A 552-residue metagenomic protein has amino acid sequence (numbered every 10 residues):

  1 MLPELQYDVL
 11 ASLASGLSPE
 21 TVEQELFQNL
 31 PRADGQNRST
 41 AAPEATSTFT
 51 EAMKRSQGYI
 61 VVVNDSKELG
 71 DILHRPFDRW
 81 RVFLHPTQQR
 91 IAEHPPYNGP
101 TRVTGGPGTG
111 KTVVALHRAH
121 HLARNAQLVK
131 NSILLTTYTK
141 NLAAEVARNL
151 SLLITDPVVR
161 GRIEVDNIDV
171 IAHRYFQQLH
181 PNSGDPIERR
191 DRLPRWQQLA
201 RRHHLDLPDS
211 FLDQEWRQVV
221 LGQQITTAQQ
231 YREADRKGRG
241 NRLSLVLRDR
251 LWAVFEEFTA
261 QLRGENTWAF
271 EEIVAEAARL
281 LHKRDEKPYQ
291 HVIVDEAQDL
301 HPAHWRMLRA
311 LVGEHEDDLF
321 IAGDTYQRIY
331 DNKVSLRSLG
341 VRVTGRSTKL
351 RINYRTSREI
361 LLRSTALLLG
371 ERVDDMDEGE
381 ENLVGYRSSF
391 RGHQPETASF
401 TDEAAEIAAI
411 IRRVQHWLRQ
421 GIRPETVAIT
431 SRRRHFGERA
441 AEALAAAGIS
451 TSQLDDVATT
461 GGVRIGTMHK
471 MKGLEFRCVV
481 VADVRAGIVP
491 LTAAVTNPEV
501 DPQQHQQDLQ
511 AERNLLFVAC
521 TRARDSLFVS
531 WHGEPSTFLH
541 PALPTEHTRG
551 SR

Functional and structural regions predicted by a protein language model:
M1-D8, L179-L247: ATP-hydrolysis module of ASCE/P-loop NTPase motor domains, specifically the Walker B Asp-Glu catalytic pair
M1-G70: N-terminal accessory nucleic-acid engagement/regulatory domains that precede and modulate ATP-driven motor cores
E25-L26, A228-A234, N266-A275, H532-G533: Short coil/turn segments at secondary-structure boundaries
Q57-V61, L221-Y231, L369-E378: Proline-centered turn/helix-capping motifs that create local helix->coil transitions or kinks
G58-V82, F390, P395: Conserved adenine-nucleotide phosphate-binding loops and their immediately adjacent elements
R81, H85-S132, Y138-D185, S244-D249 (+8 more regions): Conserved helicase motor core of SF1/SF2 NTP-dependent helicases
